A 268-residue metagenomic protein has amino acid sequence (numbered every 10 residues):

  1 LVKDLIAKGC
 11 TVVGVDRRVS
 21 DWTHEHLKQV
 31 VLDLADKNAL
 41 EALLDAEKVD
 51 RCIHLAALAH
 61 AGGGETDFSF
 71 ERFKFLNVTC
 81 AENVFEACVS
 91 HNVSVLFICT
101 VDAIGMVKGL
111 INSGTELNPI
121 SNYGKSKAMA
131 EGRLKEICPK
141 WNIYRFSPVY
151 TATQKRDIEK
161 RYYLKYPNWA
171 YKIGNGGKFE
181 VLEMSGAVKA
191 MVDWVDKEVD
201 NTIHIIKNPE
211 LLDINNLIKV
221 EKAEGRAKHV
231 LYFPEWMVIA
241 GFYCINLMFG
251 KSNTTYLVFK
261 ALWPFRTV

Functional and structural regions predicted by a protein language model:
L1-R51: N-terminal Rossmann/SDR dinucleotide-binding element
V15, C52-L58, V95-V101, Y144-F146: SDR active-site strand-loop-helix element
L34-L76, A87: NAD(P)H-binding glycine-rich loop region in Rossmannoid oxidoreductase-like domains and their noncatalytic homologs
A35, R51, R72-N83, S121 (+2 more regions): Glycine-rich NAD(P)-binding loop of the Rossmann-fold in SDR/ketoreductase-type enzymes
E82-N122, N142: Conserved Rossmann-fold NAD(P)-dependent oxidoreductase catalytic core, especially the SDR/UDP-sugar
K140-G186, D193: NAD(P)-dependent short-chain dehydrogenase/reductase
E159-V181, A227-R266: Alpha-helical membrane-targeting segments
A190-T254: Mid/C-terminal beta-alpha module of Rossmann-like enzyme folds, strongest in SDR-family dehydrogenases/epimerases
